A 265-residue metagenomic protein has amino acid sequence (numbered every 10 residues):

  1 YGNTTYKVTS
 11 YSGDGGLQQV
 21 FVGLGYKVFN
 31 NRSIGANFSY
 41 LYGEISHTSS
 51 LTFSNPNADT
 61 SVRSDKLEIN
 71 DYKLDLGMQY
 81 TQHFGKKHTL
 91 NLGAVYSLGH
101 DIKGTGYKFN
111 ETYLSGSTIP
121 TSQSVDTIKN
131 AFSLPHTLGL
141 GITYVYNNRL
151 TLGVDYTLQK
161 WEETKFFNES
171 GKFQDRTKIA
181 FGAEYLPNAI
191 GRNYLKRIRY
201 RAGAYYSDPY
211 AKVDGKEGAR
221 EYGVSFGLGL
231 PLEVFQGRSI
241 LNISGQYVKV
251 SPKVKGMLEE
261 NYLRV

Functional and structural regions predicted by a protein language model:
Y1-V265: Outer-membrane beta-barrel porins/channels
